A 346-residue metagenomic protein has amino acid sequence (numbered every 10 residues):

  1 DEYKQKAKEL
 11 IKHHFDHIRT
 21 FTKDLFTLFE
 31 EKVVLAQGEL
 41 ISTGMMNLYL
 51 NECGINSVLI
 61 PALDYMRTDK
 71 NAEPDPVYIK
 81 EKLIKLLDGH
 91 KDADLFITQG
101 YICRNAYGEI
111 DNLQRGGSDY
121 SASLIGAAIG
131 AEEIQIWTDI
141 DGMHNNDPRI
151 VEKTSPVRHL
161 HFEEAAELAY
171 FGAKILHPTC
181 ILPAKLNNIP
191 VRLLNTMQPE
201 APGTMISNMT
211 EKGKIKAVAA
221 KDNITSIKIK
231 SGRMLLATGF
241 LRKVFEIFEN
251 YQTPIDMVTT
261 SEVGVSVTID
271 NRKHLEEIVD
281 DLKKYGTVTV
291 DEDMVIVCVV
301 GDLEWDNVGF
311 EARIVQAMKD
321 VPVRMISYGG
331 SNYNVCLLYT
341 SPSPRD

Functional and structural regions predicted by a protein language model:
D1-L176, I181, Y333: Nucleotide/pyrophosphate-binding catalytic subdomain
A173-P178, P183-N187, V191-A201: Conserved glycine-bearing catalytic or ligand-binding loops at nucleotide- and phosphate-handling centers of large
V191, M197-V290: A glycine- and small/hydrophobic-rich beta-loop-beta segment that serves as a flexible "lid/hinge" or phosphate-binding
K212-A219, R242, E276-D320, M325-S327: Intrinsic, low-complexity N-terminal interaction/targeting segments
T225-S231, M294-L303, V335: Short, hydrophobic beta-strand segments
V263-D270, I296-V297, Y333-L338: A generic structural motif
Y339-D346: Conserved small/polar residues in nucleotide/adenosyl-binding loops
